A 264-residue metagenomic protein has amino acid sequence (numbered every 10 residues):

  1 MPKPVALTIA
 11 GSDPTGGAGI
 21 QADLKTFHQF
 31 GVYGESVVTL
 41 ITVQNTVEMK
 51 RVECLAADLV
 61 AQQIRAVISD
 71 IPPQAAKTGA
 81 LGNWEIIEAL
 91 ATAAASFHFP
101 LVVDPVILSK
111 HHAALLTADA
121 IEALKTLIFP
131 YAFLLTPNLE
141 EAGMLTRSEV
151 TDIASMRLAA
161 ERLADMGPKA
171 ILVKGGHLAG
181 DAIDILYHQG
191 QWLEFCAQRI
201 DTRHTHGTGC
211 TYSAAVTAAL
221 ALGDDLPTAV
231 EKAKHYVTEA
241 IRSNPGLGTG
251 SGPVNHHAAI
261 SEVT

Functional and structural regions predicted by a protein language model:
P2-T8, K25-H111: Conserved N-terminal subdomain of the carbohydrate kinase-like
I9-T15, W192-H206: Short pre-catalytic strand/loop immediately N-terminal to key active-site residues, enriched for Gly-Thr
S12, T78-G79, A113, T205: Glycine- and other small-residue-rich loops at beta-strand/loop junctions that grip anionic moieties
Q21, G143-M144, T202-L226: Short, small-residue alpha-helix embedded
G31-E35, W192-L193, A219-A233: Phosphate-handling active-site elements
R51-C54, P227-T264: Charged C-terminal helix
A118-W192: Conserved phosphate/ATP/ADP-binding segment of small-molecule kinases
